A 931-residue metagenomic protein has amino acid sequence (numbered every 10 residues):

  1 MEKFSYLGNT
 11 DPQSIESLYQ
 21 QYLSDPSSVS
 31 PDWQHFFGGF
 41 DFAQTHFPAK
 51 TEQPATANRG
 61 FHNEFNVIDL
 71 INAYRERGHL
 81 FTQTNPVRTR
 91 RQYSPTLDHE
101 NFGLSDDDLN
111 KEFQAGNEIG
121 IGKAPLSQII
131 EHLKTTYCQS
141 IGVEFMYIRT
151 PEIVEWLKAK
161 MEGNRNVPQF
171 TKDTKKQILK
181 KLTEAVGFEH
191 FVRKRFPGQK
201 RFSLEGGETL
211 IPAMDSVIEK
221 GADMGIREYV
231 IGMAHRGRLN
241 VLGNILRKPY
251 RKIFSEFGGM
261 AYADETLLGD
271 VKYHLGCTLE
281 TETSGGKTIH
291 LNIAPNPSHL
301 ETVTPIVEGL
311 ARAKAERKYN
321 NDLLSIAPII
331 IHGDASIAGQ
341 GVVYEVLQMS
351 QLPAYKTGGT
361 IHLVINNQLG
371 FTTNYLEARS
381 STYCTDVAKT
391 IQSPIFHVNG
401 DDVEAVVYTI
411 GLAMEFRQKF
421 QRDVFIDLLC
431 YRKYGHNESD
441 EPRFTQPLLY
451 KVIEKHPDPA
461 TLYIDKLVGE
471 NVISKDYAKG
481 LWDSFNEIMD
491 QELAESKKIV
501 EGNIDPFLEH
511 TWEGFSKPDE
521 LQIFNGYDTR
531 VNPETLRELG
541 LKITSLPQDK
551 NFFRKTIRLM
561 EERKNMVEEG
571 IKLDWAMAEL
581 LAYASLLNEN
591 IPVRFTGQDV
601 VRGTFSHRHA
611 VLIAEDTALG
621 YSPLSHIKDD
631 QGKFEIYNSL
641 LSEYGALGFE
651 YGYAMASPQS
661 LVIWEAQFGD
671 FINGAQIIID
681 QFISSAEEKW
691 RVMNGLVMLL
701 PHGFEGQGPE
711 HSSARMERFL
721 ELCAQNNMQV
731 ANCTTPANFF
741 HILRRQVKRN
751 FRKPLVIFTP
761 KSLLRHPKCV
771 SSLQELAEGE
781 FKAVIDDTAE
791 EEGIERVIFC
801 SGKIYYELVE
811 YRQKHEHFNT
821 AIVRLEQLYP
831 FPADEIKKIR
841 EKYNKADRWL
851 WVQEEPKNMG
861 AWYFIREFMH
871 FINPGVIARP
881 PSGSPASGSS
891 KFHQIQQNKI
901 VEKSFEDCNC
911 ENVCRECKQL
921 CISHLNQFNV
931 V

Functional and structural regions predicted by a protein language model:
M1-F40: Subset of Sec-pathway N-terminal targeting signals
Y6-N9, N58, R201-E208, H290-E301 (+12 more regions): Alpha-helix capping and helix-loop boundary segments enriched in small/acidic/polar residues
F40-L210, I226, A263: Extended, charge-enriched "interface" segments that sit outside catalytic cores
H62-N72, H79-Q114, E131, E152 (+6 more regions): Flexible, glycine-rich loop/tail regions that form catalytic "lids" or insertion modules at the edges of active sites
N166-F188, G259-E308, R312-Y319, P623 (+2 more regions): Active-site cores of enzymes that catalyze phosphoryl transfer or operate on phosphate-rich substrates
G187, F191-R251, R558-N565, L573-P592: Active-site pocket-lining segments that scaffold enzyme catalytic pockets across diverse folds
R227-Q392, F396, F605-S657: Cofactor-binding active-site loop characterized by glycine-rich and histidine/acidic residues
G370-S381, K389-F425, L429-G435, R443: Conserved phosphate-handling catalytic cores of large alpha/beta enzymes
